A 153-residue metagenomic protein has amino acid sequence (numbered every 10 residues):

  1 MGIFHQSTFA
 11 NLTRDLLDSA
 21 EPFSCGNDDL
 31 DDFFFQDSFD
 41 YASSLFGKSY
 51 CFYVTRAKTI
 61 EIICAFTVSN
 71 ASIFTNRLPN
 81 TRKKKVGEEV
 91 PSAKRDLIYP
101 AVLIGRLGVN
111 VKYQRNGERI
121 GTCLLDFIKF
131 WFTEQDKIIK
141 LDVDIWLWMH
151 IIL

Functional and structural regions predicted by a protein language model:
M1-N116, C123-M149: Non-catalytic substrate-recognition and accessory regions of acyl/acetyltransferase enzymes
